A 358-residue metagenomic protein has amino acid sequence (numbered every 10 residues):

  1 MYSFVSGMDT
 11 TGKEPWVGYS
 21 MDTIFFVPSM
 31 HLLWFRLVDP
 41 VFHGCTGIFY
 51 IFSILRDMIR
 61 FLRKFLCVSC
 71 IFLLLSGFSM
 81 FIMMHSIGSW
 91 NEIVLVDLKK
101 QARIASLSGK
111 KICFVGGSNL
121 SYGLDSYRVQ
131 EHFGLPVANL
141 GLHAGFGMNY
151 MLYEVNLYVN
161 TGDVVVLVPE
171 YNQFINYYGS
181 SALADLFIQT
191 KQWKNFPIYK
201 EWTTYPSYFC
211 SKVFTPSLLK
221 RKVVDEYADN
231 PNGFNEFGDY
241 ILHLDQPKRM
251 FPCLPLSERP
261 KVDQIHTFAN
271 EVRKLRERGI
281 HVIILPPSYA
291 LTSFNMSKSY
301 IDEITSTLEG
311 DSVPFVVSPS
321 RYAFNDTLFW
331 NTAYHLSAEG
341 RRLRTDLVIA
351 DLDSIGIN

Functional and structural regions predicted by a protein language model:
R63-M83: Hydrophobic membrane-insertion alpha-helices, especially the h-region of bacterial N-terminal signal peptides
H85-A102: Alpha-helical transmembrane signal-anchor/signal-peptide segments
G109-L124, A338: Catalytic nucleophile-elbow at a beta strand-turn-alpha helix junction centered on a G-D-S/GDSL motif, marking
N119-I198: Membrane-embedded segments
P169, Y178, A182-I280: Secreted/periplasmic serine-hydrolase-like ester/acetyl group-modifying domain
P286-A338: Extended hydrophobic/aromatic segments used for targeting, binding, or gating
T332-N358: Histidine-centered active-site loop/cap adjacent to the catalytic His in serine esterases/O-acetyl transfer systems
